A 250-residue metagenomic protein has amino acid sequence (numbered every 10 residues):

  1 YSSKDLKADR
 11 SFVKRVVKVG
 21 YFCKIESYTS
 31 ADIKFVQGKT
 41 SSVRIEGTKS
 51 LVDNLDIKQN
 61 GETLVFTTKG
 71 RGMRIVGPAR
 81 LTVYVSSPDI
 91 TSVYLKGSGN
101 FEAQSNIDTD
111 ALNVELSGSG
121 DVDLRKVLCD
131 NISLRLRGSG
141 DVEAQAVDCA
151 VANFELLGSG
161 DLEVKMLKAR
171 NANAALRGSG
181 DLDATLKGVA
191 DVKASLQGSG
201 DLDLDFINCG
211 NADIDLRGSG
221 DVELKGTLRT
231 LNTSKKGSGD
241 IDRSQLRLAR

Functional and structural regions predicted by a protein language model:
Y1-L116, D123-R135, E143-E155, L167-N173 (+3 more regions): Acidic (Asp/Glu) and glycine-rich low-complexity loops/linkers that are typically intrinsically disordered
I33, F101-E102, D121-V122, D141-V142 (+4 more regions): Short beta-strands and strand-coil junctions in structured, solvent-facing domains, enriched
L95, L116, L136-R137, L156 (+5 more regions): Intrinsically disordered, low-complexity proline-rich tandem-repeat tracts
L176-R177, D183-R217: Glycine/small-residue-rich hydrophobic helix-like segments
L204, E223-L224, D242-R243: Short active-site-adjacent structural elements
D213, R217-K225, R229-N232, G239: Extracytoplasmic/luminal low-complexity segments enriched in Pro/Gly and acidic/polar residues that act as flexible
